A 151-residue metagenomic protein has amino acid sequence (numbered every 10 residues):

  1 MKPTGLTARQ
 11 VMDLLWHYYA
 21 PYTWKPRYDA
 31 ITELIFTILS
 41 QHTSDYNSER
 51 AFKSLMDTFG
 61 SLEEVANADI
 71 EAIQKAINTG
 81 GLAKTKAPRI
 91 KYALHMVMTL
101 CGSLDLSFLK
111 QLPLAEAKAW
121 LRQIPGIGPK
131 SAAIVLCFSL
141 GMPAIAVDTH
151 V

Functional and structural regions predicted by a protein language model:
M1-L112: N-terminal polyanion-binding entry modules of DNA glycosylases/AP lyases and select other DNA-binding proteins
E33-L39, I90, P113-V151: Catalytic DNA-binding helix-loop module of base-excision-repair DNA glycosylases/AP lyases
